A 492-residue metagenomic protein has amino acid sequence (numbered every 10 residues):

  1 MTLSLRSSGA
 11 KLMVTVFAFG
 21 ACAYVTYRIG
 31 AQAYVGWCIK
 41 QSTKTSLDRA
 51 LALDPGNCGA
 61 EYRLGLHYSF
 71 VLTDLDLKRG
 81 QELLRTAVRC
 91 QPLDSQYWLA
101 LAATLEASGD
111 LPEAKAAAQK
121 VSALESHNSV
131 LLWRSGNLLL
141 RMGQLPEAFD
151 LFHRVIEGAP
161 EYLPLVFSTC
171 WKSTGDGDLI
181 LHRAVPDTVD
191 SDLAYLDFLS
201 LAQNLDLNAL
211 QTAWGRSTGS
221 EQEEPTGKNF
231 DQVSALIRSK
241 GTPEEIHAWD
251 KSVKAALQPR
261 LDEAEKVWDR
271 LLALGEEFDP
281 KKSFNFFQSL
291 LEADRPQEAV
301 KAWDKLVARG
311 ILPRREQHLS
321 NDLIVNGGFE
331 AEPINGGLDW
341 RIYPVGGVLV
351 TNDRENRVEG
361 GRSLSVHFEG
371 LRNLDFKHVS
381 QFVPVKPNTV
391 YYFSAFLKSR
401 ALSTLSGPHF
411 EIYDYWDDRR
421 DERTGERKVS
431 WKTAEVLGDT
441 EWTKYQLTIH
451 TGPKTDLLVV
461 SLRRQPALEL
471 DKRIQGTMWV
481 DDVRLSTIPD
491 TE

Functional and structural regions predicted by a protein language model:
S7-Q81: N-terminal leader/linker segments that initiate helical-solenoid repeat arrays
G9-A23, Y27-R28, Q32-G36, E161 (+4 more regions): Extracellular and organelle-lumenal recognition/adhesion modules and their flexible linkers in secreted
G36-D48, L72-T86, A107-K120, M142-D150 (+1 more regions): Structural signature of tandem alpha-helical TPR/SEL1-like repeats, specifically the intra-repeat loop/turn
R49-A50, T86-A87, K120-V121, V155 (+3 more regions): Canonical positions in the second alpha-helix
L53, C90, L124-E125, G158-A159 (+3 more regions): Structural marker of alpha-solenoid helical repeat scaffolds
A60, Y97, L131, Y162-V166 (+3 more regions): TPR alpha-solenoid repeat register
Y68, L105, L139, T169-C170 (+3 more regions): Residue at a conserved register position within TPR or TPR-like alpha-solenoid repeats
